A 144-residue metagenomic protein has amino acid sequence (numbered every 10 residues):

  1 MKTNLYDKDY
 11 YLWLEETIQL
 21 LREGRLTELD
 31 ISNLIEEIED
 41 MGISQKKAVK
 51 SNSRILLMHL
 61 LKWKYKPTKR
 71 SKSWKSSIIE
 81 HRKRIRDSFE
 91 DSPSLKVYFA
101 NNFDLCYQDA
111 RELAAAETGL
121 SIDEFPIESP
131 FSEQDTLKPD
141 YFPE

Functional and structural regions predicted by a protein language model:
M1-R54, L61-E144: Surface/interface-facing alpha-helical segments and adjacent flexible terminal/loop regions used for partner/assembly
